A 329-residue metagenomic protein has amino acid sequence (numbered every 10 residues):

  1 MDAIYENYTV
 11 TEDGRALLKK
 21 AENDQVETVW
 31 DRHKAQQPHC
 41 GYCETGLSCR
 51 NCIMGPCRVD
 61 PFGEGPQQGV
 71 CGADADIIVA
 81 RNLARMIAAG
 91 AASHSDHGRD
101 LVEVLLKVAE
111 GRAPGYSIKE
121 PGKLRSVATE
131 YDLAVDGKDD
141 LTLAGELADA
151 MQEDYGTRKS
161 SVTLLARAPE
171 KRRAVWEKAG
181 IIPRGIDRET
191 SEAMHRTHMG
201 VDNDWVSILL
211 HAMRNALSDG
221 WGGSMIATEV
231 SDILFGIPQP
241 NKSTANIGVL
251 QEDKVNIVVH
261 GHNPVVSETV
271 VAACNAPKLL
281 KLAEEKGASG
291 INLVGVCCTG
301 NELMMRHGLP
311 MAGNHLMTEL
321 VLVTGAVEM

Functional and structural regions predicted by a protein language model:
D2-M329: Metallocofactor- and cofactor-centric catalytic cores in central/energy metabolism, strongly enriched
